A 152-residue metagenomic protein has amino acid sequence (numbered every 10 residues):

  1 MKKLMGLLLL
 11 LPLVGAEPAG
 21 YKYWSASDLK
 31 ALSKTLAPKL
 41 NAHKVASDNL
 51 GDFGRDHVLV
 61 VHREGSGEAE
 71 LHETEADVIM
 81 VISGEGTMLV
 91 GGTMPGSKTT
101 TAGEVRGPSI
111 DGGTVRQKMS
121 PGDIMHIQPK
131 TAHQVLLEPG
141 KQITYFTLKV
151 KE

Functional and structural regions predicted by a protein language model:
L4-L13: Sec-dependent N-terminal signal peptides
L13-E73: A short, N-terminal "cap"/entry segment at the start of jelly-roll beta-barrel domains of the cupin/DSBH fold
E70, D77-M80, R116-Q117, M125: His/acidic/aromatic-lined binding-pocket segments of jelly-roll/cupin-type domains and related regulatory beta-sandwich
E73-T93, T100-S109: Short, conserved beta-strand element in jelly-roll/cupin
V105-M125: Acidic, glycine-rich flexible loop segments
K118-E138: Conserved metal-binding segment of the jelly-roll/cupin
G140-E152: A short hydrophobic beta-strand segment most commonly corresponding to one strand of the jelly-roll/cupin
